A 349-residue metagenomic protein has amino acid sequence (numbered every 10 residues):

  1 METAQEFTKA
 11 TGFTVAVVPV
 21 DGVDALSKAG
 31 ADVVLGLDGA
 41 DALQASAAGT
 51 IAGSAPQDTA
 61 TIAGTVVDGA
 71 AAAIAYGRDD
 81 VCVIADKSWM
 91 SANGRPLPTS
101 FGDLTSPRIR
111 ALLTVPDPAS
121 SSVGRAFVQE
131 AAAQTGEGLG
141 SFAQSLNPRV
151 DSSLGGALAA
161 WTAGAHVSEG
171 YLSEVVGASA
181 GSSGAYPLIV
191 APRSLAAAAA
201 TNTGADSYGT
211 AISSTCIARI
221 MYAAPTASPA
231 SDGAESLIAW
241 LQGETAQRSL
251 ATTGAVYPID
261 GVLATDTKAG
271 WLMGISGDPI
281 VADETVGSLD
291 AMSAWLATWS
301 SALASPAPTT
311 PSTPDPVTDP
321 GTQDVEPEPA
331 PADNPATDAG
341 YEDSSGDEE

Functional and structural regions predicted by a protein language model:
M1, V20-G181, A185-Y186: Extracytoplasmic ligand-binding site segments that recognize negatively charged/polar headgroups
M1-T14, V83: Short, polar/charged alpha-helical segment
F7, L237-W240: Conserved hydrophobic/aromatic "anchor" residues that stabilize well-ordered secondary structure elements
T14-V18, A211: General small-molecule cofactor/ligand-binding pocket signal
D79, S141-L154, N202-A227: Periplasmic-binding protein-like
I84-W89, A218-G233, W240, S249-T253: A bilobed periplasmic-binding-protein/Venus flytrap-type ligand-binding module shared by bacterial periplasmic
D232, W240-E349: Extracellular/periplasmic juxtamembrane helices and adjacent flexible linkers that interface with membrane partners
